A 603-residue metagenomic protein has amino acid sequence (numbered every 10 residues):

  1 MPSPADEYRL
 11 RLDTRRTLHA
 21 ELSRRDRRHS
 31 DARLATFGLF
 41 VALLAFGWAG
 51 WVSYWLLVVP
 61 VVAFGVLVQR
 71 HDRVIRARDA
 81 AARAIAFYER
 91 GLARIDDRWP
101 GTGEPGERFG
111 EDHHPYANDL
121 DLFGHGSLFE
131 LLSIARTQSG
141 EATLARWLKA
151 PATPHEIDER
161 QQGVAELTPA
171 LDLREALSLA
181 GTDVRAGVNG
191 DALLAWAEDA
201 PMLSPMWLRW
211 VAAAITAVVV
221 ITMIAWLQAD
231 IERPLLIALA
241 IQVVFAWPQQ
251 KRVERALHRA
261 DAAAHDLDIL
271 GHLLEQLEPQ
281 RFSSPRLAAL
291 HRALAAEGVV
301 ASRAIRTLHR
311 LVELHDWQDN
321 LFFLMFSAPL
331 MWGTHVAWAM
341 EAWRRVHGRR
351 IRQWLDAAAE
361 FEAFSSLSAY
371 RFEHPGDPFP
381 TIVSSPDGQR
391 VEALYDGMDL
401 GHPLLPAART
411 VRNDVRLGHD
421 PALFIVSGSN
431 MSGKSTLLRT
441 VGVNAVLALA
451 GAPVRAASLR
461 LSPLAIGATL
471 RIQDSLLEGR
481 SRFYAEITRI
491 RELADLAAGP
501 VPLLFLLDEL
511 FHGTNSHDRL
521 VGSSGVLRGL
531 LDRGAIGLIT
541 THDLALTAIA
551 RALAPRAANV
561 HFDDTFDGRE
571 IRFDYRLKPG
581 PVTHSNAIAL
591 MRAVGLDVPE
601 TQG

Functional and structural regions predicted by a protein language model:
M1-M431, T436-A465, R489: Alpha-helical coupling/stalk and coiled-coil linker elements that connect catalytic or binding modules and transmit
L367, P378-G603: ATPase nucleotide-binding head domains, primarily ABC-like/P-loop NTPase cores
